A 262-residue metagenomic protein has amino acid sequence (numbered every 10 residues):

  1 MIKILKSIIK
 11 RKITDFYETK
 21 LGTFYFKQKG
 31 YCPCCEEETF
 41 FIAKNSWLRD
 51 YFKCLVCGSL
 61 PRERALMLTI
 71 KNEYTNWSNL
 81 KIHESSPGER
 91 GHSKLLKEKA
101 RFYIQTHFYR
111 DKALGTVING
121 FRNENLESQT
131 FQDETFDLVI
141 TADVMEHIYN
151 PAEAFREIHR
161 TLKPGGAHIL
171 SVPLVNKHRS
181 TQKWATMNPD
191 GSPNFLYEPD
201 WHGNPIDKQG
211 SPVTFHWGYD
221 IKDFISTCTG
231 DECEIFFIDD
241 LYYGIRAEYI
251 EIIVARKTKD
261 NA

Functional and structural regions predicted by a protein language model:
M1-K29: Membrane-proximal basic amphipathic "stem/tether" segments
E18-K27, Y149-A262: S-adenosyl-L-methionine-dependent methyltransferase catalytic module, highlighting the catalytic core
Y25-Y31, W47-Y51, S78: Short metal-coordination and nucleic-acid-contact micro-motifs, chiefly zinc-binding Cys/His arrays
C32-C35, C54-C57: Short cysteine-rich clusters marking metal-coordination/redox-active sites
E38-T39, P61, E89: Cys/His-rich microdomains that often coordinate metals
F41-S46, R64-M67: Short Cys/His-rich "knuckle" micro-motifs
S59-Y74: Short metal-binding segments enriched for Cys and/or His
W77-G191, Y219-K222, I253-K257: Conserved SAM-binding loop
